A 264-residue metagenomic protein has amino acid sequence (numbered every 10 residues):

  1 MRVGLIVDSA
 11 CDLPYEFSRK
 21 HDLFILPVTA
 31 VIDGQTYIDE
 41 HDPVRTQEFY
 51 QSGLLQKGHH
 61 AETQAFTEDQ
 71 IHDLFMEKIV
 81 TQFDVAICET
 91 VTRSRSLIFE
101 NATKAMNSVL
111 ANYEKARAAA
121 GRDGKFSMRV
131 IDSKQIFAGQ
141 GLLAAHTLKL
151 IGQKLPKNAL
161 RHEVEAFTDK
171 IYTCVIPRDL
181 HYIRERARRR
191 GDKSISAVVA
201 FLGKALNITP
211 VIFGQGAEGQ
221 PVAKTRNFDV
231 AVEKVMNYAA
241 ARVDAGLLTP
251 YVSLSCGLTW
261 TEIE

Functional and structural regions predicted by a protein language model:
G4, V85-I87: Structural motif
G4-E77: N-terminal glycine-rich anion-binding loop in soluble enzyme alpha/beta folds
A10, T92, K134: Anionic group-transfer/hydrolysis microenvironments
P14, S18, L23-F24, S96 (+4 more regions): Mixed-charge interfacial surface used for oligomerization/domain docking and macromolecular partner engagement
F17, A116-G124: Short, conserved catalytic or adaptor-binding loops enriched in Gly and charged residues
L26-V28, E89, I131: Hydrophobic residues at beta-strand termini and immediately following loops that shape nucleotide-binding pockets
E68-V80, K115-A118, A239-A240: Short, charged beta->alpha transition segments
T90-A118: Short Gly/Thr/Asp-enriched flexible loops that form oxyanion-binding sites at enzyme active sites
